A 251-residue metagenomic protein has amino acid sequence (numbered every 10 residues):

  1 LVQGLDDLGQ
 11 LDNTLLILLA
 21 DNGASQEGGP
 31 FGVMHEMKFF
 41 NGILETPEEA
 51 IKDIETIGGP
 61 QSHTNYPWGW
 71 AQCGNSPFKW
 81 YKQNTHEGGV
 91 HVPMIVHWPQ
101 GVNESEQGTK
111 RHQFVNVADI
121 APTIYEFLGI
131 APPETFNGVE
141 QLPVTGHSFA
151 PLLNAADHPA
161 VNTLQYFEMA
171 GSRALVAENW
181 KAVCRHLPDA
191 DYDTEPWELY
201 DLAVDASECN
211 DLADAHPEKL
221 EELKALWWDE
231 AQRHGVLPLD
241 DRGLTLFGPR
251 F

Functional and structural regions predicted by a protein language model:
L1-N13, F127-F136, H158, D229-L246: Surface-exposed helix-capping loop/turn segments at secondary-structure junctions
G4-W98, S105-E106: Histidine-centered active-site microenvironments of extracellular/periplasmic hydrolases and transferases
Q10-L16, V161-N162, A177-W180, K219: Loop/turn elements at helix/coil->beta-strand transitions in domains of secreted/extracellular proteins
L18-Q26, P30-G32, N84, F167-A170 (+1 more regions): Short, solvent-exposed turn/loop segments enriched in Gly/Ser/Thr/Pro and often Arg
P60-V90, H97, V102-Q113, V117-L202 (+2 more regions): C-terminal cap/loop subdomain of S1 sulfatases and analogous C-terminal strand-loop tails that border
D205: Intrinsically disordered, low-complexity polar regions and short flexible loop motifs
D214: Phosphate-coordinating loops and pocket residues in cytosolic domains that bind phosphorylated ligands
